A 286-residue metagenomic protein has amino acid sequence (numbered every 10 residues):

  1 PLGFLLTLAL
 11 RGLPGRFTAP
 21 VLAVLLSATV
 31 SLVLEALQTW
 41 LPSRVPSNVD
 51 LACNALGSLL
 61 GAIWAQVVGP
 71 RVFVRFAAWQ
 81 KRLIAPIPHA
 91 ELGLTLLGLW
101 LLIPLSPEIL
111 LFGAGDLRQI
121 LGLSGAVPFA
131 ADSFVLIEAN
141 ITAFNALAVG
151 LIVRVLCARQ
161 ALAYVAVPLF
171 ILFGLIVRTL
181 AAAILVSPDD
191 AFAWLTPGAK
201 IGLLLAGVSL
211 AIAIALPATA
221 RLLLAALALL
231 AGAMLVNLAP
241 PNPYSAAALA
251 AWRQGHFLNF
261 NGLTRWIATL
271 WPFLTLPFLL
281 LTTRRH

Functional and structural regions predicted by a protein language model:
P1-S43, N48, A55, L59-H286: Bulky hydrophobic segments
